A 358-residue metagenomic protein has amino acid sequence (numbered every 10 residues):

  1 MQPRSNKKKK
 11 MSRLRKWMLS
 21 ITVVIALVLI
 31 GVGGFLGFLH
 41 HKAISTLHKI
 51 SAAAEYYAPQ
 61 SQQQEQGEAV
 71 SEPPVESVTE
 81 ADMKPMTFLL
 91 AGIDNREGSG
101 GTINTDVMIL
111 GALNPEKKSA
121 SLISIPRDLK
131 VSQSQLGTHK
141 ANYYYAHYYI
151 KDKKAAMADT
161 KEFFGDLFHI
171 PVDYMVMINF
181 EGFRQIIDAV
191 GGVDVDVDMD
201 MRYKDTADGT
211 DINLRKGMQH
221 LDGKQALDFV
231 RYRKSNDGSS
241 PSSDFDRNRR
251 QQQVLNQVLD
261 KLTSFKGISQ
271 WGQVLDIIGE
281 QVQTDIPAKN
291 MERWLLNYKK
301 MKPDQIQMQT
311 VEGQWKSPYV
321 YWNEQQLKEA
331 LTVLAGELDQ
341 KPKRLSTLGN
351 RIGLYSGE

Functional and structural regions predicted by a protein language model:
Q2-N6, M11-V23, G31-E358: Non-catalytic, solvent-exposed segments at the cell envelope interface
